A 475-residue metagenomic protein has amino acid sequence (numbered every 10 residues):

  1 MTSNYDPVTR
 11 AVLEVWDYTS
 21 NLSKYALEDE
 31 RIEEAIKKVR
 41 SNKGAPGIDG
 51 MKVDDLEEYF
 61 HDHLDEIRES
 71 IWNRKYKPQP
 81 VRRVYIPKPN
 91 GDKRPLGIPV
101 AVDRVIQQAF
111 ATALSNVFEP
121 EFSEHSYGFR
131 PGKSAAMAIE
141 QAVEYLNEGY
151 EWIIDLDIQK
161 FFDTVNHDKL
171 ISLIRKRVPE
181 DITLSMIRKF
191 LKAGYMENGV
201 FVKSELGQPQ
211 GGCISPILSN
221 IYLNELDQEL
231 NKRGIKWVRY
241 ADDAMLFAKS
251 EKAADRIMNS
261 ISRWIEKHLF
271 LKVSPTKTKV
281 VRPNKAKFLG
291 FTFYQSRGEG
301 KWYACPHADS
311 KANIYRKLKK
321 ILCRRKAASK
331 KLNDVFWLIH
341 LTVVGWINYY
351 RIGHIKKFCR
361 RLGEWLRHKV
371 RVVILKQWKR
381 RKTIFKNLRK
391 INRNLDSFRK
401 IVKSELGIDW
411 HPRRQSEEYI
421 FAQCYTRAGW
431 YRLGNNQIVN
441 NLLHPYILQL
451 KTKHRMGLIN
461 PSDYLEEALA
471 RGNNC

Functional and structural regions predicted by a protein language model:
M1-E33: Charged, compositionally biased N-terminal leader segments and the immediate start of the first structured element
Y5-V8, F60, Q79-P80: Extended, charge-enriched "interface" segments that sit outside catalytic cores
L27, P80-V84, P89, L191 (+1 more regions): Core structural elements
R40, G44-M51: Short, charged alpha-helical motifs in flexible N/C-terminal segments and linkers
H63, S70-Y85, P89, E121-K285: Conserved polymerase palm-domain catalytic core
K192, H268-W337, T342-V344: A conserved non-catalytic segment of reverse transcriptases and RNA-directed RNA polymerases corresponding to the late
V335-R381, F385-R389: Non-catalytic, peripheral interaction segments enriched in hydrophobic/basic residues
K369, I374, W378-N474: Extended C-terminal regions of large enzymes
